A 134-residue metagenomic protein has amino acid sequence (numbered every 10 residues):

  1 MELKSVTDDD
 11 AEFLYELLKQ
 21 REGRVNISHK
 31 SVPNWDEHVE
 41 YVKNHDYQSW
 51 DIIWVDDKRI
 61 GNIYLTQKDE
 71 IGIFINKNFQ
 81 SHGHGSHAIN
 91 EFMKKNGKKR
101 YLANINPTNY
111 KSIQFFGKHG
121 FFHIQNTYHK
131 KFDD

Functional and structural regions predicted by a protein language model:
E2, E70-G72, L102-N104: Short aromatic/hydrophobic contact patches that present stacked aromatics for nucleic-acid/ligand binding
E2-S28, V39: A short, well-structured alpha-helix characteristic of acyl/acetyltransferase catalytic modules
S31-N78: Acetyl-CoA-dependent GNAT
I63-T66, F92, N104, F115: Long, contiguous binding/interaction regions
S81-K95, Y110-K118: Conserved acetyl-CoA-binding loop-helix of GNAT-fold acetyltransferases
N96-T108: Conserved GNAT acetyl-CoA-binding A-motif
N104, F122-D134: Conserved catalytic-core motifs of GNAT/GCN5-like acyltransferases
